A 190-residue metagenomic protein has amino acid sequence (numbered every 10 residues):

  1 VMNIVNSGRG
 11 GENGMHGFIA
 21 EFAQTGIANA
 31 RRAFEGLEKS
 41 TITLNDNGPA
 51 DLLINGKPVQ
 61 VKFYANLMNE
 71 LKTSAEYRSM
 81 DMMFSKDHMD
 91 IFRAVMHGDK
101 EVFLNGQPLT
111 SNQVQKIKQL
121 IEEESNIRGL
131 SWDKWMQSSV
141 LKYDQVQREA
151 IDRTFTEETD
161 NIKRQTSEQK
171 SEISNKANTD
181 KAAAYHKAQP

Functional and structural regions predicted by a protein language model:
V1-V5, Q189-P190: Short intrinsically disordered, low-complexity coil segments enriched in acidic
N3-R78: Catalytic centers of nucleases
V5-G8, E12-F18, K62-W132: Catalytic cores of nucleic-acid endonucleases
E12, E21, E35-E38, E70 (+9 more regions): Glutamate identity and glutamate-enriched acidic tracts
E38, N69, F92-A94, E172 (+2 more regions): Generic marker of "main functional regions" within proteins
P108-P190: Membrane-active amphipathic alpha-helices
